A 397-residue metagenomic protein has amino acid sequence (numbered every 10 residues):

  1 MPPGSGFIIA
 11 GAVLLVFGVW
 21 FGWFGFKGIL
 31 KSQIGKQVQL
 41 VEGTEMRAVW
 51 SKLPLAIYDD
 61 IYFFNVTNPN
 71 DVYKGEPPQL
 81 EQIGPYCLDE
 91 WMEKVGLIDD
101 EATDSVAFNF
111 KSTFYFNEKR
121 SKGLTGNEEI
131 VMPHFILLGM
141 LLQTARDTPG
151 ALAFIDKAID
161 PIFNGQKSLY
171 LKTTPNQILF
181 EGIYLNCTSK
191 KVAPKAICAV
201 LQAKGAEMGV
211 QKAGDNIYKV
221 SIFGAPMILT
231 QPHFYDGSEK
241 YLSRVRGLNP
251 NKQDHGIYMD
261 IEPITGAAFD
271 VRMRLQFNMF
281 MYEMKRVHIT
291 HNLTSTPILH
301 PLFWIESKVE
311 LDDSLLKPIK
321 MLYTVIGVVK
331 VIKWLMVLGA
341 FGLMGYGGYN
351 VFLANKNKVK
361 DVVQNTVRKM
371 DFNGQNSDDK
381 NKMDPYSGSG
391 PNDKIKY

Functional and structural regions predicted by a protein language model:
P2-A267, R274-G374, D378-D379, P385-D393: Extracellular or lumenal secretory-pathway regions
